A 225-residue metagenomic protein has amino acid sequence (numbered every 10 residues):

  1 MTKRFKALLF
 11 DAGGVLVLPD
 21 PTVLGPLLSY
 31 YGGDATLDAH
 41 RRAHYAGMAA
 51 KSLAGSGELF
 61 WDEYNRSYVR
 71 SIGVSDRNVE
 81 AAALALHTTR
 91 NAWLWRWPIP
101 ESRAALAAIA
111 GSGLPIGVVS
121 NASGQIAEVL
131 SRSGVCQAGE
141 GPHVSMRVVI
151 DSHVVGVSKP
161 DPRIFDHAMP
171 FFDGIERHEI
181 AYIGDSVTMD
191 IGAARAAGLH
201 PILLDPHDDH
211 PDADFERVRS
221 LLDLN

Functional and structural regions predicted by a protein language model:
M1-F10, P98, R103-A110, L114-N225: Asp-based, Mg2+/Mn2+-dependent phosphohydrolase catalytic module
T2-A104, G111-S112, S123-G124, E128: N-terminal helical cap/lid subdomain that shapes the substrate entry/recognition surface in HAD-like hydrolases
